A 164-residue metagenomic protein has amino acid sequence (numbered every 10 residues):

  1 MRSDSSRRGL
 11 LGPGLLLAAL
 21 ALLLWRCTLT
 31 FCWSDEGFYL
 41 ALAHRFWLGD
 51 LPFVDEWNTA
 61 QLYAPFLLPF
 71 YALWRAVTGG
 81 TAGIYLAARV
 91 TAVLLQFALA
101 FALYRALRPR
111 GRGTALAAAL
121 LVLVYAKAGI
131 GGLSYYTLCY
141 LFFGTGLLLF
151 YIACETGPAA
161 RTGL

Functional and structural regions predicted by a protein language model:
M1-L22, R112: Start-transfer (signal-anchor) and selected internal transmembrane alpha helices of multi-pass inner/ER membrane
A21-F38: Helix-to-loop transition at the C-terminal end of transmembrane segments
S34-L48: Extracytoplasmic catalytic-loop and juxtamembrane helix elements of membrane-embedded, polyprenol/dolichol-linked
L40-H44, D55-G80: Short hydrophobic/aromatic helix or loop-helix immediately within or flanking a transmembrane segment in polytopic
Y63, L67-Y71, R75, A87-A102 (+1 more regions): Transmembrane alpha-helices of multi-pass, membrane-embedded glycan-processing enzymes that use lipid-linked
A98-V124: Transmembrane-helix signature of polytopic, membrane-embedded enzymes that assemble or transfer cell-envelope glycans
G131-Y140: Short acidic/glycine- and proline-prone juxtamembrane loop motifs at membrane-interface regions of multi-pass membrane
L149-L164: Short hydrophobic alpha-helices at membrane interfaces in multi-pass membrane enzymes
